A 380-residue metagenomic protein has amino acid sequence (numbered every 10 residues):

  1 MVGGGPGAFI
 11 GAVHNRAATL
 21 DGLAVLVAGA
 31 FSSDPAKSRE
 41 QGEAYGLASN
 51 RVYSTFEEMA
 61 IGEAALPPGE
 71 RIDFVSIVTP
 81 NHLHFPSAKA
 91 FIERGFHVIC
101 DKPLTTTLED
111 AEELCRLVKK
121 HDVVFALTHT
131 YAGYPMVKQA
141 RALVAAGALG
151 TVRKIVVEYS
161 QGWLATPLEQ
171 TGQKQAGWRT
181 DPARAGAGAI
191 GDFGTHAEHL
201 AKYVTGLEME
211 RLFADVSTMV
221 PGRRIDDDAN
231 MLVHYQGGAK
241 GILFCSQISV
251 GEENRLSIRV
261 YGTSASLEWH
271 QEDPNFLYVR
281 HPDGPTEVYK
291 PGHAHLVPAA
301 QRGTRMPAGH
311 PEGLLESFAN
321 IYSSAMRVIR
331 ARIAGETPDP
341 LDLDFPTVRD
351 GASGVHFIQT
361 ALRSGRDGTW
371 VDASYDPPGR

Functional and structural regions predicted by a protein language model:
M1-L47, M326: N-terminal Rossmann-like dinucleotide-binding module
R51-L117: Beta-loop-alpha module in the N-terminal Rossmann-like domain of NAD(P)-dependent dehydrogenases, especially those
L66, S324-R380: C-terminal helix-rich "cap/oligomerization" subdomain common to oxidoreductases
R94-F96, H121-V123, A239: A short helix->loop->beta-strand "cap" motif at the edges of active sites that frequently abuts
C100, T106, F125-L127, W269: Hydrophobic residues in well-ordered beta-strands that form the structural core
V124, Y131-R223, L277, G368: Predominantly a Rossmann-like dinucleotide-binding segment in NAD(P)-dependent oxidoreductases
F193-N275: Glycine-rich, aromatic-lined ligand/substrate-binding cores of catalytic and carbohydrate-binding domains
N230, Y235, S264-F345, R380: C-terminal glycine/acidic-rich active-site capping loop/insertion
